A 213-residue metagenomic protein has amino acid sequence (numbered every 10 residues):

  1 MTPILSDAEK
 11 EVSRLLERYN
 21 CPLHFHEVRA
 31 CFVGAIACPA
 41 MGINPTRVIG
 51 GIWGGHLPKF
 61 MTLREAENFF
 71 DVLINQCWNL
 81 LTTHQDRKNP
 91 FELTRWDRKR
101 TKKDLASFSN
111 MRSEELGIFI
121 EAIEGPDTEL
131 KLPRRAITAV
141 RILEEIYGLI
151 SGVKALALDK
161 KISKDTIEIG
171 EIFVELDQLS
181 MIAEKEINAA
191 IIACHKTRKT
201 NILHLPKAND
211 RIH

Functional and structural regions predicted by a protein language model:
M1-L116, I120-H213: Domain-length accessory/inserted modules outside core catalytic folds
